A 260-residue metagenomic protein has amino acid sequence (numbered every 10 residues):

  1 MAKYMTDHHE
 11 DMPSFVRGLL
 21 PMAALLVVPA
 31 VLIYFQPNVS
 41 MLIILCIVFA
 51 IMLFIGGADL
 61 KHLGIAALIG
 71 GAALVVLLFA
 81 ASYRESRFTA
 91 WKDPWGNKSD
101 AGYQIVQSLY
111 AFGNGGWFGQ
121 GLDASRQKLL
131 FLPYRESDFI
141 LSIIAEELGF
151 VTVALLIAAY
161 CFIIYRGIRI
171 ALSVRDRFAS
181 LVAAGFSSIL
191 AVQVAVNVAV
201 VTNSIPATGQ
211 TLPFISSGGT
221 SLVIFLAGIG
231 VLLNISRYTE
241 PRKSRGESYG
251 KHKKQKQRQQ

Functional and structural regions predicted by a protein language model:
M1-Q104, S142-V200, A227-V231, E247-Q260: Hydrophobic alpha-helical transmembrane segments of multi-pass inner membrane proteins, especially in bacterial systems
A30-Q36, G113-F118, A145, V196 (+1 more regions): Transmembrane alpha-helix interface/packing and boundary motifs in multi-pass membrane proteins, characterized by
N38-I43, Q120-S125, R135-S137, I205-T208 (+2 more regions): Transmembrane helix boundary and interhelical junction motifs in multipass membrane proteins
I47, G115, Q120-L122, R126-K128 (+5 more regions): Residue-level recognition of conserved structural "scaffold" positions that shape functional pockets and channels
I65, D123-A124, I157, N203 (+2 more regions): Proline- and acidic/polar-enriched loop/turn elements at helix boundaries
A90, P94-L141, V151-T152: TM-adjacent membrane-interface loops and short helices in multi-pass inner/ER membrane proteins
I205-R245: Transmembrane alpha-helices of multi-pass inner-membrane enzymes
